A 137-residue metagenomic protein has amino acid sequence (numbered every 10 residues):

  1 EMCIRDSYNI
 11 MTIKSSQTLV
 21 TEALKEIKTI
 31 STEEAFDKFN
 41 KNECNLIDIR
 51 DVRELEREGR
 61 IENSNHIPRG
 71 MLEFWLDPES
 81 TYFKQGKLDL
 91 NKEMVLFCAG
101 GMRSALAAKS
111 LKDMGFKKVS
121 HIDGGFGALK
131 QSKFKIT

Functional and structural regions predicted by a protein language model:
E1-I4: Short, small-residue-biased leader/transition segments that mark boundaries at the very start of proteins
Y8-C44, V52-E93, M102-T137: Rhodanese-like catalytic fold shared by cysteine-dependent sulfurtransferases and DSP/PTP-type phosphatases
I47: Active-site flanking residues adjacent to catalytic metal/cofactor-binding acidic residues
F97: Short, surface-exposed ligand- or partner-binding patches at beta-edge/loop junctions that are enriched in aromatics
